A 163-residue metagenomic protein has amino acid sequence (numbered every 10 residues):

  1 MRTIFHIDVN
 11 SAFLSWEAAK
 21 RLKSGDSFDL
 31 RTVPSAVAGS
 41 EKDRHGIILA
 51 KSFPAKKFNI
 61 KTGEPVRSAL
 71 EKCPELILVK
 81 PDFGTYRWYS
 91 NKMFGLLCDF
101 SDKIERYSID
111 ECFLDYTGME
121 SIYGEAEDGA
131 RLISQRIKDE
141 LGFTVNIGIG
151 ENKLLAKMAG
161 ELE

Functional and structural regions predicted by a protein language model:
M1-E163: Gly/Gly-Pro- and Ser/Thr-rich, intrinsically disordered tail segments characteristic of DNA damage-repair and tolerance
